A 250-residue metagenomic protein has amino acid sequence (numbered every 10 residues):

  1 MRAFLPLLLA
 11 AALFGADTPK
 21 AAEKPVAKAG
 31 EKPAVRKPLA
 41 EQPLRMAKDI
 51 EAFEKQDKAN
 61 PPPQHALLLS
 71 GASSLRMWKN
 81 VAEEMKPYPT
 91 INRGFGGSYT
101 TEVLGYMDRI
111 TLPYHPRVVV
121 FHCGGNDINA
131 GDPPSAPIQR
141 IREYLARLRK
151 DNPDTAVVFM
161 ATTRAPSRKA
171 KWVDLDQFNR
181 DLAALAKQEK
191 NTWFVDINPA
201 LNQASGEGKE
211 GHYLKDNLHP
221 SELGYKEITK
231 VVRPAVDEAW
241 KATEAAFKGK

Functional and structural regions predicted by a protein language model:
M1-L68, K79, E83-E84, Q188 (+1 more regions): N-terminal secretory targeting modules
R45-K48, S98, E102, Y106 (+7 more regions): Extracytoplasmic/secreted proteins, especially bacterial periplasmic and envelope-associated proteins
K55-L67, Y106-L112, A146-R149: Short amphipathic alpha-helices and their capping/turn segments at secondary-structure boundaries
L67-S70, I91-G94, V118-C123, A156-A161 (+1 more regions): Structural recognition of the beta-strand scaffold that forms the well-ordered cores of secreted hydrolase catalytic
L75-P89, T100-R142, R147, V158 (+1 more regions): Oxyanion-hole/transition-state-stabilizing segment in secreted/luminal serine hydrolases and related acyltransferases
D108, L112-H115, G124, A146-P153 (+4 more regions): Sec-exported extracytoplasmic/periplasmic mature domains
I138-M160, Q177, D181-T192: Charged, glycine-enriched surface loops/patches that mediate electrostatic binding to polyanionic ligands
R164-K250: Catalytic His-Asp segment of secreted/periplasmic serine-dependent ester chemistry enzymes
